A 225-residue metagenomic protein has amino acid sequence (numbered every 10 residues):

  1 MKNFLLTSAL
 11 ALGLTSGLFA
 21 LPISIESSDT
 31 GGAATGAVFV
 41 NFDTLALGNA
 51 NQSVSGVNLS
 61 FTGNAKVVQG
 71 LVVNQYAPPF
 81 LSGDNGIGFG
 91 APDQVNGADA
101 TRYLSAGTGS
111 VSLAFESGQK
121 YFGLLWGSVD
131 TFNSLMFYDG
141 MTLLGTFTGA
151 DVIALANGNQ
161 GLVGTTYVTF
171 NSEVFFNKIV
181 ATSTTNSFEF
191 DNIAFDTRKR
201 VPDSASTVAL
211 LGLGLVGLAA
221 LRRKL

Functional and structural regions predicted by a protein language model:
M1-F4, L221-L225: Positively charged n-region of N-terminal signal peptides that target proteins for export
K2-T7, T207-A209: Sec-dependent signal peptide recognition, specifically the positively charged N-region followed immediately by
T7-T15: Bacterial N-terminal signal peptides
L14-T15, L215, K224: Hydrophobic alpha-helical membrane context
S16-A20: Sec/Tat signal peptide C-region and signal peptidase I cleavage site
L21-K199: Surface-exposed, well-ordered secondary-structure segments
D203-L221: A short, hydrophobic C-terminal helix/tail in secreted or cell-surface proteins
